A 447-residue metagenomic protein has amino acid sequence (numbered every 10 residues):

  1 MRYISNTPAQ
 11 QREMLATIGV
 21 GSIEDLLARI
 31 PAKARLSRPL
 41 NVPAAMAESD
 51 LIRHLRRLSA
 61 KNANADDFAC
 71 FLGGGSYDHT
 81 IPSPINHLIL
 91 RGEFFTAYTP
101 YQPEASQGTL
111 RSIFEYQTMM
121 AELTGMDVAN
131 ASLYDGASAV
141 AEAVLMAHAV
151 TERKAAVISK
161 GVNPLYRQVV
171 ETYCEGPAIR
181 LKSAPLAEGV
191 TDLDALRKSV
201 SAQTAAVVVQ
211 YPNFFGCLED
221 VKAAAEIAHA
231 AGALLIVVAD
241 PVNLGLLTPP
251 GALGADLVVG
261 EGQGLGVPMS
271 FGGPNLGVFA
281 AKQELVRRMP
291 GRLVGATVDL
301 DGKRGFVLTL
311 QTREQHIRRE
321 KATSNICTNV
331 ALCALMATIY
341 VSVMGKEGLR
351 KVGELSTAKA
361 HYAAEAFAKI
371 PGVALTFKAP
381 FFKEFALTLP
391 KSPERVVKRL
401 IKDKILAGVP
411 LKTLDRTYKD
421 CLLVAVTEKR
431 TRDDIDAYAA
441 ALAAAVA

Functional and structural regions predicted by a protein language model:
M1-S37: Compact, charge-rich alpha-helical regulatory domains located at protein termini
R2, M14, S138-G305, G372 (+5 more regions): Conserved PLP-enzyme active-site core in the AAT-like
L36-E115: N-terminal entrance/gating region of PLP-dependent enzymes' catalytic architecture
R91-P103, A121-M126, T151-E152, T172-K182 (+4 more regions): Gly-rich Lys/Arg/Thr-decorated short loops/hinges at beta-loop-alpha junctions or inter-strand turns that position
Y101-A105, E122-A141: Short loop-beta-helix segment that forms the pyridoxal 5′-phosphate
L265-P371, L375-K378: Active-site C-terminal subdomain of aminotransferase-like
E347-A440: Conserved C-terminal alpha-helix-loop-beta "cap" of PLP-dependent enzymes that closes/shapes the active-site mouth
